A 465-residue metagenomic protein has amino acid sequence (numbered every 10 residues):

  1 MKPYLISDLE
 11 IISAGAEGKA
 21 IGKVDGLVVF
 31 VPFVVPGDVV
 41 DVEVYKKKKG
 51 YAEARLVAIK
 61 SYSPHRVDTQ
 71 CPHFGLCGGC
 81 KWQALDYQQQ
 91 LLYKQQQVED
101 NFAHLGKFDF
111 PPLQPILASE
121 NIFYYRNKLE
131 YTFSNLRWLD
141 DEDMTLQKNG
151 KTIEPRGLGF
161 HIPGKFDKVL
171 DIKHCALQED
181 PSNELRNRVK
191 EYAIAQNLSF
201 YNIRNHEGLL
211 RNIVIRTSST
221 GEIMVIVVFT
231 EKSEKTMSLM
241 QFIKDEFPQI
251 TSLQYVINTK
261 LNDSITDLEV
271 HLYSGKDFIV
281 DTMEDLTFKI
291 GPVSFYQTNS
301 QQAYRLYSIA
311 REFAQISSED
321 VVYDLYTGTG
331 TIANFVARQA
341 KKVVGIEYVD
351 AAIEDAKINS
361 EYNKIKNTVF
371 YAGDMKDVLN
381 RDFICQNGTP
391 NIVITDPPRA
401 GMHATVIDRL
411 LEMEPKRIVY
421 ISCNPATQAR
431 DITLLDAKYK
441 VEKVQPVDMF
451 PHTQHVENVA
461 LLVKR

Functional and structural regions predicted by a protein language model:
M1-H73, V369, D377: Terminal RNA-binding accessory module
K2-D8, A16-E17, S233-R465: Rossmann-like S-adenosyl-L-methionine
A20-D25, L158-I162, V228, A356: Short, acidic/hydrophobic/Gly-rich beta-strand patch recurrent on exposed beta strands that often constitutes part
A58-T69, G75-S199: Extended interfacial segments that mediate partner engagement and assembly in macromolecular machines
Q114-N121, I203-R204, L210-N212, P446-M449: Short, solvent-exposed loop/turn elements at beta->coil junctions and helix N-caps that rim active or binding pockets
D167-I203, E207-L209, T217, E231-Q254: Internal alpha/beta scaffold segment
I215, G221-T230, T287-G291: Short, aliphatic-rich beta-strand segments
